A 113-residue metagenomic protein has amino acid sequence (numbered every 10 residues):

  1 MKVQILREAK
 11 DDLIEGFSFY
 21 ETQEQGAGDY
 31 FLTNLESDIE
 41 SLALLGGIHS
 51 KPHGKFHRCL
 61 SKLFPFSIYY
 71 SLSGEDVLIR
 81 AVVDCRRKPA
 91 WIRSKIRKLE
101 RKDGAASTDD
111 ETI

Functional and structural regions predicted by a protein language model:
M1-L32, A105, D109-I113: Arg/Lys-rich, positively charged N-terminal/basic patches that mediate binding to nucleic acids
T22, L44, S94: Phosphate-coordinating loops and pocket residues in cytosolic domains that bind phosphorylated ligands
T22-Q25, G47, S61, R87: Residues in soluble alpha-helical coiled-coils and helical-bundle/repeat scaffolds
D29, S50-P52, W91: Short, hydrophobic secondary-structure boundary micro-motifs
E36-S37, S41-L78, V82: Basic/aromatic recognition patch in beta-strand/loop cores that engages polyanionic ligands
S71-I113: Enriched for short, Lys/Arg-rich terminal
